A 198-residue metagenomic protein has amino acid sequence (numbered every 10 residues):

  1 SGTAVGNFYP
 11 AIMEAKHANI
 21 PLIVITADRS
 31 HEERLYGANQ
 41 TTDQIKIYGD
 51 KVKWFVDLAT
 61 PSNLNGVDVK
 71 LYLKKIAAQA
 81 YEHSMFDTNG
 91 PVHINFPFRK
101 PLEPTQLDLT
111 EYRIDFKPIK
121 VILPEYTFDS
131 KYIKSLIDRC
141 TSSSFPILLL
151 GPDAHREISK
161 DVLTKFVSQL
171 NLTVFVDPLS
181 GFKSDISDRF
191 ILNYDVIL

Functional and structural regions predicted by a protein language model:
S1-E32: Thiamine diphosphate
T3-G6, R29-R34, T41, L64 (+1 more regions): Short gly/pro/ser/thr-enriched loop/turn and capping motifs at secondary-structure boundaries
A11-M13, D28-I47, K51, D188-R189: Active-site-proximal loop->helix
V24-A27, N95, L172-L179: Short internal beta-strands
R29, F96-L102, P152-A154, L179-S180: Glycine-rich beta-alpha junction loops
T41-G90: Conserved thiamine diphosphate
Q79, H83-S142: Conformationally flexible catalytic loops at phosphate/diphosphate-handling active centers
L150-L198: Glycine-rich, anion-gripping cofactor-binding loops and their flanking helix/strand elements in enzyme active sites
